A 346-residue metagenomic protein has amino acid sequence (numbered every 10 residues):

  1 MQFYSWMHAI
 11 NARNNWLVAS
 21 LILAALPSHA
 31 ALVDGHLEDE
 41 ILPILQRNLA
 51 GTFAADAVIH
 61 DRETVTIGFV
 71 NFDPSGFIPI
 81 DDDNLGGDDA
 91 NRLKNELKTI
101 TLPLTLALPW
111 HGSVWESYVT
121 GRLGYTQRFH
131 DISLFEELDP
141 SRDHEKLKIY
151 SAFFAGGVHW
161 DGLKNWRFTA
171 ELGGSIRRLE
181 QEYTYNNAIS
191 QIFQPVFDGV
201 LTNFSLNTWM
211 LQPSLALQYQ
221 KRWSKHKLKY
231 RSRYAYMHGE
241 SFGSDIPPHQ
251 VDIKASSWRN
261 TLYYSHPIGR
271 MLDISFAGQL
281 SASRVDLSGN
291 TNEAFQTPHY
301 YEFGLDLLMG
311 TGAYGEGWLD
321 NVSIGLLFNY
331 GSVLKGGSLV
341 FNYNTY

Functional and structural regions predicted by a protein language model:
M1-G86, H111-W115: Cleavable N-terminal export/targeting peptides
G35-P43, P109-S257, Y263, A282 (+2 more regions): Outer-membrane pore/translocation modules
D61-T66, K225-K227, H266-S275: Short N-terminal helix-initiation segments at or just after the protein's N-terminus
T66-L97, F129-L147: Surface-exposed strand-loop-strand hairpins of Gram-negative outer-membrane beta-barrel proteins
T66-S75, H111-R122, R167-E171, K227-R231 (+4 more regions): Residue-level detector of the transmembrane beta-barrel scaffold of outer-membrane proteins
L85-P109, E116-Y118, G124-T126: Long, compositionally biased low-complexity segments
L104-W110, G156-G162, L215-K221, H266-R270 (+3 more regions): Residue-level signature of outer-membrane beta-barrel architecture
E240-Y346: Outer membrane beta-barrel transmembrane domains
